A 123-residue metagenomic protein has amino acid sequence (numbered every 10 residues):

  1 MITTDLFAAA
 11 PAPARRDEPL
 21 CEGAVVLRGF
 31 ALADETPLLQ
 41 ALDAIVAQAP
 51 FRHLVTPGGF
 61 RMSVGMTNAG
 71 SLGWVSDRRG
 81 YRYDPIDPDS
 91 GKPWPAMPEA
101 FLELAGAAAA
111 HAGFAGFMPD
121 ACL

Functional and structural regions predicted by a protein language model:
M1-L123: Non-heme Fe(II) oxygenase metal-center motifs and adjacent flexible, charged/small-residue loops
